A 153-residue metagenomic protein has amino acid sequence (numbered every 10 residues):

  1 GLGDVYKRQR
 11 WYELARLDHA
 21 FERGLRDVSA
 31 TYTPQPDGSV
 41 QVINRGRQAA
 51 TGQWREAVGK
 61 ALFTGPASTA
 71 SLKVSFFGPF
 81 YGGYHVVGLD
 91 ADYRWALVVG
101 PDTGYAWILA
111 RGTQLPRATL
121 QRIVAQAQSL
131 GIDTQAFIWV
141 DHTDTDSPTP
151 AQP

Functional and structural regions predicted by a protein language model:
G1-Y6: Short, small-residue-biased leader/transition segments that mark boundaries at the very start of proteins
K7-D37, Q41-I43: Short, solvent-exposed loop/hinge segments that bridge or flank secondary-structure elements
R8-Y12, G38-V42, A67-K73, D92-L97: Short, hydrophobic/aromatic-rich segments at coil-to-beta transitions
V28-T33, A57-F63, Y84-G88, W107: Hydrophobic/aromatic beta-strand elements that line small-molecule binding cavities or substrate pockets in beta-rich
T33-S39, L62-S68, G88-R94, T113-A118: A short, structured loop/turn motif at beta-sheet edges
G46-Y84: Contiguous, well-ordered beta-strand patches that form the walls/edges of small beta-barrel/beta-sandwich domains
A70-W107: Conserved, surface-exposed functional patches that form binding/active-site neighborhoods
Q114-P153: N-terminal targeting pre-sequences for secretion and organelle import
